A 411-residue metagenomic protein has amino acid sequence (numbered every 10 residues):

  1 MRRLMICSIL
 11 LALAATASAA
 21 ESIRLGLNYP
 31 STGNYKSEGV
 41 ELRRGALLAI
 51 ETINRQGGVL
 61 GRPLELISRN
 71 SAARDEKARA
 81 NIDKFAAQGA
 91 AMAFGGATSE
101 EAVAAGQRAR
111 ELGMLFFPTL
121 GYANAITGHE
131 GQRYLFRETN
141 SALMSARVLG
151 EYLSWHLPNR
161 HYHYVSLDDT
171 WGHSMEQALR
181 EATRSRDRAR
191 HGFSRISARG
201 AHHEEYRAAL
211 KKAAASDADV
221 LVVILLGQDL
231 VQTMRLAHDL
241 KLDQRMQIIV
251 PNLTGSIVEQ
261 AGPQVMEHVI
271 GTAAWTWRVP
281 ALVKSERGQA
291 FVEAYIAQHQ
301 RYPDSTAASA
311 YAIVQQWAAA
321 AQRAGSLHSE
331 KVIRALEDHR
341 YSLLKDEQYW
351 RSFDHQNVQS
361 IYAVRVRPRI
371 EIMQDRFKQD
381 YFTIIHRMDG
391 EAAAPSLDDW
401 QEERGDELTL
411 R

Functional and structural regions predicted by a protein language model:
I23, R340-R411: Solvent-exposed, acidic/polar segments of extracytosolic/periplasmic ligand-binding ectodomains
G26-G45, R69-D75, D168-H173, R278-A281 (+1 more regions): Extracytoplasmic "Venus flytrap"
S37-L42, V59-G128, E138, I196-H203 (+1 more regions): Beta-alpha junction/loop-to-helix N-cap segments that form part of ligand/metal-binding clefts
R44-L66, S185-R188: Signal peptide-proximal N-terminal region of secreted/periplasmic/extracellular or secretory-lumen proteins
S71, F117, A123-I126, D243-M266 (+1 more regions): Venus flytrap/periplasmic-binding-protein-like
F85-A97, F117-T119, Y162-S166, D217-G227 (+3 more regions): Periplasmic-binding protein-like
N124-A125, R133-D239, L282-E286: Extracellular/periplasmic Venus flytrap/periplasmic-binding protein
A237-Y311, R323-L327, F377-L410: Extracellular/periplasmic periplasmic-binding protein-like sensory domains
